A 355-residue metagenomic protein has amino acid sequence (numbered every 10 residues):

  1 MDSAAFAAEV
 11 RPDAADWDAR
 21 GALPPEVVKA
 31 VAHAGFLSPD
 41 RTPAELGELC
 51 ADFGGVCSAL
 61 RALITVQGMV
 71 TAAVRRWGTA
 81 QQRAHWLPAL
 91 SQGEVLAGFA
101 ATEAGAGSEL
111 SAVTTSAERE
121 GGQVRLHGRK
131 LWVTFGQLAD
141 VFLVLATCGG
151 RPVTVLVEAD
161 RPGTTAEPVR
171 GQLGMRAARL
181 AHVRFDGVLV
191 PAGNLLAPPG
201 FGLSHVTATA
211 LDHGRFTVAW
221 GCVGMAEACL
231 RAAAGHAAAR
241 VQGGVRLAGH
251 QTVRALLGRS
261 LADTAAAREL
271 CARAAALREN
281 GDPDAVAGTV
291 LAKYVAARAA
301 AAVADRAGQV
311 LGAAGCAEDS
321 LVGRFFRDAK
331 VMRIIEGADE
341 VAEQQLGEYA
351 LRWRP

Functional and structural regions predicted by a protein language model:
R11-A19, A234, A238-V245, L261-V295 (+1 more regions): C-terminal helix-coil-helix/basic helical segment that borders enzyme active sites and/or dimer interfaces and provides
P25, H33-P88, Q92-G93, F135-L138: Internal helix-loop-helix
G93-T102: A short, Trp-centered hydrophobic/proline-enriched beta-strand micro-motif
A106, L131-Q137, R215, M332-I335: Glycine-rich phosphate/pyrophosphate-binding beta-alpha loops
T115-E118: A structural signal for short hydrophobic beta-strand segments in well-ordered beta-sheet cores
R129-A166: A short core secondary-structure module
E167-A265, M332, R354: Glycine-rich beta->alpha junctions and the first turn(s) of the following alpha-helix
L311-P355: Glycine-rich phosphate/cofactor-binding loops in nucleotide/flavin-utilizing enzymes
